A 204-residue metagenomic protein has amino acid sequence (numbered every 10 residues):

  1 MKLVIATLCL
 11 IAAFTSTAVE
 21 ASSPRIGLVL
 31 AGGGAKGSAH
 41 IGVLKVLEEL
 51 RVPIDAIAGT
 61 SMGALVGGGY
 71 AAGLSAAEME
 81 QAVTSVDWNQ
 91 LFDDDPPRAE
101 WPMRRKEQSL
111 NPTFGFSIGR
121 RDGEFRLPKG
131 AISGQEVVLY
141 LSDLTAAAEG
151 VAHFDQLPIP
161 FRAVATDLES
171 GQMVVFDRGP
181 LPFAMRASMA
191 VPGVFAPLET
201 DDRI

Functional and structural regions predicted by a protein language model:
K2, A18-T60, G68-I204: Patatin-like phospholipase
I5-T15: Bacterial N-terminal signal peptides
